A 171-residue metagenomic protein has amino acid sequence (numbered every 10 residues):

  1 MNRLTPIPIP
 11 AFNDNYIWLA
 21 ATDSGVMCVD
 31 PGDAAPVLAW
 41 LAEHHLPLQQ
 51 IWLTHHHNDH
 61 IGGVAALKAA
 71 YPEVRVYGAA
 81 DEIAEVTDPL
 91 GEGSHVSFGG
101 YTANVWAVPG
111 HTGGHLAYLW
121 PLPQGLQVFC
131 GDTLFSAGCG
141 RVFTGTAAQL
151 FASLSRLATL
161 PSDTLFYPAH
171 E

Functional and structural regions predicted by a protein language model:
M1-H44, Y118-G131, A137: Conserved beta-strand hairpin/beta-sheet module of binuclear metal-dependent hydrolase folds, prominently
R3-P6, V37, V76, D81-E82 (+4 more regions): Residue-level detector of functional hotspots within protein domains
T5, V86, E92, F135-C139: Glycine-rich, flexible loop/turn motifs
P6-P8, V29, A70, T159 (+1 more regions): Selective for proline/serine-rich intrinsically disordered segments in cytosolic/nuclear regulatory regions
F12-D14, V26, D33-W106, L126: Active-site HxH/HxHxD metal-binding segment of metal-dependent hydrolases
L19-A21, H95-P123, T159: Core dinuclear metal-dependent hydrolase active-site scaffold
A20, D30, H55, L67 (+6 more regions): Divalent metal-coordination and catalytic microenvironments
T112-E171: Metallo-beta-lactamase
